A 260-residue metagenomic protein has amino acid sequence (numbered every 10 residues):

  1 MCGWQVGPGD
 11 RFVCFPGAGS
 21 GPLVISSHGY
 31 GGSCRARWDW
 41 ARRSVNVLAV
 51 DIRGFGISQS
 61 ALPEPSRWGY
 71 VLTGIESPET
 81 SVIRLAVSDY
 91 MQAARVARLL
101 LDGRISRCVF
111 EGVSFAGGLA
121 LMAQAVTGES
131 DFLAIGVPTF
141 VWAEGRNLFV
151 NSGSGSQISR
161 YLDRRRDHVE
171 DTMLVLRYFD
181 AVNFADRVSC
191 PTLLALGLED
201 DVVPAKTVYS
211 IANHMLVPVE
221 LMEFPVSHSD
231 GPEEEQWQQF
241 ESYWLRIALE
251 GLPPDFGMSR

Functional and structural regions predicted by a protein language model:
M1-G19: N-terminal cap/lid segment of alpha/beta-hydrolase-fold proteins
S20-P22, S26-Q59, A143: Short substrate-entry loop that stabilizes the transition state in hydrolases
N46-S88: Cap/lid segment of the alpha/beta-hydrolase catalytic domain
D102-S114: Alpha/beta-hydrolase fold nucleophile elbow
M122-D167, E223: Hydrolase active-site cap/lid region
V188, L194-L196, D200: Short beta-strand/loop motif that positions the catalytic acidic residue of the alpha/beta-hydrolase fold
L198-V203, D230: Acidic catalytic loop of the alpha/beta-hydrolase fold
Y209-R260: C-terminal catalytic histidine-bearing segment of alpha/beta-hydrolase fold enzymes
